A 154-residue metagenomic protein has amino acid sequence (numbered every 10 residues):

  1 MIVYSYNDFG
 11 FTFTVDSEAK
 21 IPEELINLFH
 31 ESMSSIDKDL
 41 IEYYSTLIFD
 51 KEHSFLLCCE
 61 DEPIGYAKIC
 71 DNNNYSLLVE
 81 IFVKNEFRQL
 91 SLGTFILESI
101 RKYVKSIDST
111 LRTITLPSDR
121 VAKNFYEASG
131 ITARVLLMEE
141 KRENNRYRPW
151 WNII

Functional and structural regions predicted by a protein language model:
M1-D39, I153-I154: Short amphipathic alpha-helix that is part of the acyltransferase structural core
M33-F55: Active-site rim helix/loop that mediates acceptor-substrate recognition in acyltransferases
K51-S54, N73, L78, A133: Short coil/loop residues immediately preceding or within conserved phosphate-binding loops of NTP-utilizing enzyme
L56, E62-C70, L77, F82: Conserved beta-strand in the GNAT
N74-N85, I114, L136-E139: Conserved acetyl-CoA binding element of GNAT-fold acetyltransferases
V83, Q89-K102, N124, A128: Conserved acetyl-CoA-binding loop-helix of GNAT-fold acetyltransferases
V104-L116: Conserved GNAT acetyl-CoA-binding A-motif
T113-K123, E127, T132, E139-N144: Conserved beta-strand-loop-alpha-helix junction that forms the acyl-donor binding cleft
